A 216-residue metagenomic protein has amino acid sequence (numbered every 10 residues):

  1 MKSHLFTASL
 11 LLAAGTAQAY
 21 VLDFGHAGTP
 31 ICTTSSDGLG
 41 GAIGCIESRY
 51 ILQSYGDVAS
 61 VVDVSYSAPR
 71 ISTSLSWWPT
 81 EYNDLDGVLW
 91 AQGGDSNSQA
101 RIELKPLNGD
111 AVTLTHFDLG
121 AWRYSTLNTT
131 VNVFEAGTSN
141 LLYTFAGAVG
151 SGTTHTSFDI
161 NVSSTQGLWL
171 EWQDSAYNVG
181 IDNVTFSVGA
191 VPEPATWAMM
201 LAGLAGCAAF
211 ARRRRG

Functional and structural regions predicted by a protein language model:
K2-A8: Sec-dependent signal peptide recognition, specifically the positively charged N-region followed immediately by
G15-A19: Sec/Tat signal peptide C-region and signal peptidase I cleavage site
Y20-R101: N-terminal targeting leaders for non-cytosolic proteins
L22-I31, G40-G44, A59, E135-A190: Terminal, low-complexity interaction segments
G109-H116: Extended extracellular/luminal ectodomain segments enriched in beta-structured repeat modules
D118-Y124: Solvent-exposed strand-to-loop "edge" motifs in beta-rich extracellular domains
T126-T138: Short, surface-exposed beta-strand/strand-loop-strand elements in extracellular ectodomains
E193-R212: A short, hydrophobic C-terminal helix/tail in secreted or cell-surface proteins
